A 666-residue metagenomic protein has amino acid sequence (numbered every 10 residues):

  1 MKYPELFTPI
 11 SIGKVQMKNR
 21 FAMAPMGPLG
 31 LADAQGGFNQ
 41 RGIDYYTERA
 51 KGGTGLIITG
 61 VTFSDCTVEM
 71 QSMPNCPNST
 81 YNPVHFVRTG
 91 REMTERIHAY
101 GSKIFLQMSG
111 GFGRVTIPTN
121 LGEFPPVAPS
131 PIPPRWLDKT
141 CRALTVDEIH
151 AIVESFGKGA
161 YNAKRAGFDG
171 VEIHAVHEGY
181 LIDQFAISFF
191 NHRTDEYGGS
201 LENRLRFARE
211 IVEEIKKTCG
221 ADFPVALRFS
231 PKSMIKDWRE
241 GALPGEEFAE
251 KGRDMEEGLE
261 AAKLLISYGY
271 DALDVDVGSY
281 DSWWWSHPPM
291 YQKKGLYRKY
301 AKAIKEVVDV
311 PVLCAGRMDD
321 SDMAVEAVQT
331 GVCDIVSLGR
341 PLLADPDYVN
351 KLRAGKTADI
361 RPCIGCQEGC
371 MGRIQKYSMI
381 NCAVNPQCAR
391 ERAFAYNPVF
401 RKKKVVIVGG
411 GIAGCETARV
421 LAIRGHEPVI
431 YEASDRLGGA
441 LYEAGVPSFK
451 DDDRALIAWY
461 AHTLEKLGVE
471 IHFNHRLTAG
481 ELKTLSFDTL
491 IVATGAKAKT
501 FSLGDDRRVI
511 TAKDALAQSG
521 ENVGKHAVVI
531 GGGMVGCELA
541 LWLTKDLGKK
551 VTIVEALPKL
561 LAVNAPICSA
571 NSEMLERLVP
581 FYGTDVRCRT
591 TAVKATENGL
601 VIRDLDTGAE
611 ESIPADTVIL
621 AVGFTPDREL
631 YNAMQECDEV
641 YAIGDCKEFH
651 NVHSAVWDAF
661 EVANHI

Functional and structural regions predicted by a protein language model:
M1-V408, I412, E416-P428, R436 (+2 more regions): Flavin-dependent oxidoreductase catalytic cores
I57, L273, V336, L490 (+2 more regions): Receiver (REC) domain switch-region micro-motif
A221-D222, D309-V310, F487, G524 (+2 more regions): Active-site acidic short loop of glycosyltransferases
C370-P386, A565, Y582, H650-H653 (+1 more regions): Flexible, Lys/Arg-rich cytosolic regulatory linkers and terminal tails that connect or flank
V399, K403-Y431, H472-T484, A493-P566 (+2 more regions): Rossmann-like dinucleotide/flavin-binding elements
E427-L467, A540-A592: Rossmann-like dinucleotide-binding cores of NAD(P)H-dependent redox enzymes
A458-K497, V593-G599: Feature captures the FAD/FMN-dependent oxidoreductase FAD-binding
